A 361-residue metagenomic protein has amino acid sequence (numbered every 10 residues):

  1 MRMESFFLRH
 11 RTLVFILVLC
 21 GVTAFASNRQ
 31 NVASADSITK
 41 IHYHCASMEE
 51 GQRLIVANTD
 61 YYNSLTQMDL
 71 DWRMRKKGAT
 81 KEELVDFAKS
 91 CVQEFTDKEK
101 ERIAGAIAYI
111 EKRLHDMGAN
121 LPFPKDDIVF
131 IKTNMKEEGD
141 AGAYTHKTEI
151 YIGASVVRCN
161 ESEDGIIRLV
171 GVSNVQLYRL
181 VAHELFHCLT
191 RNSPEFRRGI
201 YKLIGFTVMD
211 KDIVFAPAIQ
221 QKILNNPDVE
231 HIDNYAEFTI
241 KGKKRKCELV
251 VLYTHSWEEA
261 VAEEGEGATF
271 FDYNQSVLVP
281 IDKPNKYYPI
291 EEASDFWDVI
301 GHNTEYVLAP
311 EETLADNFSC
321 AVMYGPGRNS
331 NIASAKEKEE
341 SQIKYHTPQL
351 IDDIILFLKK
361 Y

Functional and structural regions predicted by a protein language model:
M1-Q30: Bacterial Sec-dependent N-terminal signal peptides
R29-K100, I351: N-terminal mature-domain "stem" immediately C-terminal to a signal peptide or N-terminal signal-anchor/transmembrane
N31-E49, D272-N285, K336-E339, L350-Y361: Long, compositionally biased intrinsically disordered regions
E83-A154: Auxiliary, metal-adjacent structural segments of Zn-dependent hydrolase domains
D97-A108, G171-Q176, L180, E305-T313: Soluble non-cytosolic domains of exported or imported proteins
M135-A182, R191: Active-site scaffold of zinc-dependent metalloenzymes
S193-Q275, E311-A333, E340-L358: Post-HExxH zinc-binding segment in Zn-dependent metallohydrolases
K283, Y288-P326: Extracellular low-complexity, Gly/Ser/Thr-rich intrinsically disordered linkers and protease-sensitive activation/hinge
